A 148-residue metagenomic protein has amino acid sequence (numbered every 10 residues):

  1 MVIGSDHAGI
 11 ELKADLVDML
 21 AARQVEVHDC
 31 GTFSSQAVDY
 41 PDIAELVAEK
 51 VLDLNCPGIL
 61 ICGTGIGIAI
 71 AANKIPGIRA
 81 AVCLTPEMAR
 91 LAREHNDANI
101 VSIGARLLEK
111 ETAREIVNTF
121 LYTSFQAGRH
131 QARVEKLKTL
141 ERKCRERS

Functional and structural regions predicted by a protein language model:
V2-A22: Glycine-rich phosphate/diphosphate-binding loop of Rossmann-like nucleotide-binding domains
V2-G4, A8-G9, P86-S148: C-terminal binding/interaction regions
K13, Y40, A44, A113-R114 (+1 more regions): A general structural signal for well-ordered alpha-helical segments in protein cores
A14-V17, I70-K74, R114: Short amphipathic alpha-helical segments
E26-A37: A short beta-strand-loop structural module common to alpha/beta enzyme folds
I43-V82: Helix-adjacent hinge/juxtasegments
